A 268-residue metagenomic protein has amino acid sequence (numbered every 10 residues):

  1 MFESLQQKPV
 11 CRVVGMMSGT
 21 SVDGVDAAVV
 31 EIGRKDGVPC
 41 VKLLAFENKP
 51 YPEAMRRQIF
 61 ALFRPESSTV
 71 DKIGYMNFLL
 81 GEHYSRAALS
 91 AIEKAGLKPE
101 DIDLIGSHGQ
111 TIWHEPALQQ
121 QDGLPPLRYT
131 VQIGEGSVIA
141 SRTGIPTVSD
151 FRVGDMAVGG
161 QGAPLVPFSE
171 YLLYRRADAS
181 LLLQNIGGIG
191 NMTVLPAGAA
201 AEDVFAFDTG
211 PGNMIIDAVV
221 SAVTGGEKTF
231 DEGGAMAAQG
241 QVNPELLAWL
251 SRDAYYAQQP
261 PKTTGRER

Functional and structural regions predicted by a protein language model:
Q6-L44, S180-A197: Gly/Thr-rich phosphate-binding beta-strand-loop-beta motif of the actin/hexokinase/Hsp70
P9-R12, D122-T130, S137, S141 (+1 more regions): Phosphate-binding/catalytic loop of phosphoryl-transfer enzymes
V10, G24-P52, F205-R268: Conserved ATP-utilizing enzyme core subdomain
G19, I105, I139: Divalent metal-coordination and catalytic microenvironments
E53-P65: A conserved beta-strand->alpha-helix junction
F63-I133: Short beta-strand-loop/turn "lid" adjacent to the catalytic site in phosphate-handling enzymes
R64-P65, L89, E93, L97 (+5 more regions): Generic secondary-structure signature for well-ordered alpha-helical cores
S68, K72, M76-H83, V131 (+3 more regions): Catalytic cores of large soluble enzymes that bind and process phosphate-bearing ligands
